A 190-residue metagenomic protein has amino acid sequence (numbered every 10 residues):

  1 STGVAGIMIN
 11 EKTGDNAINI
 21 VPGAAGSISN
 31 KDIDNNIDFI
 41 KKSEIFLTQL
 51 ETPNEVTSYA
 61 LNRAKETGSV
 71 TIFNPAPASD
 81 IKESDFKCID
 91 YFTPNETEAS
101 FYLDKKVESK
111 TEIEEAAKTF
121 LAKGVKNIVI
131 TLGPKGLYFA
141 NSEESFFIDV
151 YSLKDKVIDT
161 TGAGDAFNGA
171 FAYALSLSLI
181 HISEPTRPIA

Functional and structural regions predicted by a protein language model:
S1-E44, N62: Conserved N-terminal subdomain of the carbohydrate kinase-like
T48-L50: Glycine- and other small-residue-rich loops at beta-strand/loop junctions that grip anionic moieties
Y59-L61, I182: Aromatic/hydrophobic pocket-lining residues that form π-stacking "cages" and hydrophobic walls in ligand
L61, K65-F147: Conserved phosphate/ATP/ADP-binding segment of small-molecule kinases
S152-F171, S183: Short glycine/threonine-rich catalytic loop with a Thr-x-Gly-x-Asp
Y173-L177: Short glycine/serine- and small hydrophobic-enriched flexible loop segments
I180-A190: Single conserved hydrophobic/aromatic residue that forms the stacking wall/gate of nucleotide- or nucleobase-binding
